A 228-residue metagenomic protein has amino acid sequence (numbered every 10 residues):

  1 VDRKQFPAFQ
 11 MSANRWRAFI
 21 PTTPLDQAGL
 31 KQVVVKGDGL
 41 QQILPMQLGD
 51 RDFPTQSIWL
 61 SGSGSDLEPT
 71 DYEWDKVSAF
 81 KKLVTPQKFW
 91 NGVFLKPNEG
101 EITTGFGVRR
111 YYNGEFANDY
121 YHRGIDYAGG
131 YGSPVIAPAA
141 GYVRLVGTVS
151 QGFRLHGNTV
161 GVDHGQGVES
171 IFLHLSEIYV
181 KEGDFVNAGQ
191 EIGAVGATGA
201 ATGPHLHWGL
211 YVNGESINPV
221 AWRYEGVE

Functional and structural regions predicted by a protein language model:
V1-P45, D50-R51: Cationic-aromatic interfacial patches
R3, V33, I102, Y127 (+4 more regions): Terminal peptide-recognition signature
Q5-P7, R17, I43-P45, P134 (+4 more regions): Well-ordered beta-strand positions in beta-sheet-rich domains
P45-H156: Surface-exposed, glycine-biased beta-strand/turn segments
P134-L145, E177-V195: Short, well-structured beta-strand-loop connectors
P138-Y179, P204-G209: Zn2+-dependent peptidoglycan hydrolase active-site motif and core
D184-P204, W208-E228: Extended, charge-rich intrinsically disordered regulatory tails
